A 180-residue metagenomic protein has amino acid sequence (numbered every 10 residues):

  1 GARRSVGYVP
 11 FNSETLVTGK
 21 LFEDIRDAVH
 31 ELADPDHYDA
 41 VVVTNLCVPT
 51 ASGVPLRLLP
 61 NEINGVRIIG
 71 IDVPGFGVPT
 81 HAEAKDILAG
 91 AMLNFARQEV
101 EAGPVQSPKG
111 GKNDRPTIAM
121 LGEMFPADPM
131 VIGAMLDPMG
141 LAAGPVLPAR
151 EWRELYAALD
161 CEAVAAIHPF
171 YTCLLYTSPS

Functional and structural regions predicted by a protein language model:
R3-D36, V43-G53, L58, V73-A82: Metallocofactor- and cofactor-centric catalytic cores in central/energy metabolism, strongly enriched
S5, A119-A142: Short, charged N-terminal beta->alpha structural module
E23-I25, G140-A157: A short, well-structured beta->alpha microelement
N45-L46, M120-P126, I167-Y171: Structural motif
P55-F95, E99: Long, charge-dense
P108-I118: A short, charged/proline- and glycine-enriched loop that marks the coil->beta-strand transition at the N-terminal
E154-Y171: Short, well-ordered secondary-structure micro-motifs within conserved domains or adaptor modules
Y176-S180: Conserved small/polar residues in nucleotide/adenosyl-binding loops
